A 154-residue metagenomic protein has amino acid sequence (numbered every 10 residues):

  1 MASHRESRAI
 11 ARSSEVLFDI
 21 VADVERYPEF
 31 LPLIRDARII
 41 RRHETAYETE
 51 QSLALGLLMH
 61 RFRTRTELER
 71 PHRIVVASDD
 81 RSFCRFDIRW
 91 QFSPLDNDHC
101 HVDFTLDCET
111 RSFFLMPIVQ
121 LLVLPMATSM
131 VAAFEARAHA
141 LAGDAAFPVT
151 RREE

Functional and structural regions predicted by a protein language model:
M1-E44, E153-E154: Hydrophobic ligand-binding cavity/cleft-lining segments
S3-R5, M59-R63, R85-I88: Short, surface-exposed coil-to-beta transition loops
I10, L53, L68, L106-C108: Hydrophobic beta-strand positions in extracellular immunoglobulin-like domains
S14, R41-T45, E67-P71, Q91-H101: A short, structured loop/turn motif at beta-sheet edges
L17, V21, Y27, T49 (+3 more regions): Hydrophobic pocket/interface hotspot
R38-D80, A133, R137, V149-R152: Glycine-rich portal/gate segments that line the openings of hydrophobic small-molecule binding cavities
S78-S129: Beta-strand/loop substructures that line and gate deep hydrophobic ligand-binding cavities in soluble
T110, F114-E154: A conserved amphipathic terminal alpha-helix motif
